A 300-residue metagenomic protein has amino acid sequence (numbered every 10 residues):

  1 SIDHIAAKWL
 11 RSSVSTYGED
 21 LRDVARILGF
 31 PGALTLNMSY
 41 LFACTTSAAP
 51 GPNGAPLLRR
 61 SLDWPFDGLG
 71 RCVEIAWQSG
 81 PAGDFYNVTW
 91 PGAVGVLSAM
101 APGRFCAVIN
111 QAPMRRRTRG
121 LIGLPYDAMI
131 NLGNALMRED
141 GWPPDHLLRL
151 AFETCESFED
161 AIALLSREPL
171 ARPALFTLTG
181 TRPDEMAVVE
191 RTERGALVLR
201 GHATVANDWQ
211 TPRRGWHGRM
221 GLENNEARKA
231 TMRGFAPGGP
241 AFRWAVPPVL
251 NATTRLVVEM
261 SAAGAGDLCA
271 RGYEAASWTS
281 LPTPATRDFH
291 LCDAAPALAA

Functional and structural regions predicted by a protein language model:
S1-P52, F152-A300: C-terminus-biased signal that marks the final domain/tail of proteins
I2, A128-L132, W142-H146, R213 (+1 more regions): Generic alpha-helix detector with strongest preference for long hydrophobic helices that associate with membranes
S12-E139, P143, A171, R255 (+2 more regions): A contiguous strand-loop segment
I130-N131, R138-D160, L165: Glycine- and acidic-residue-rich phosphate-binding/metal-coordinating active-site segment common to enzymes that handle
